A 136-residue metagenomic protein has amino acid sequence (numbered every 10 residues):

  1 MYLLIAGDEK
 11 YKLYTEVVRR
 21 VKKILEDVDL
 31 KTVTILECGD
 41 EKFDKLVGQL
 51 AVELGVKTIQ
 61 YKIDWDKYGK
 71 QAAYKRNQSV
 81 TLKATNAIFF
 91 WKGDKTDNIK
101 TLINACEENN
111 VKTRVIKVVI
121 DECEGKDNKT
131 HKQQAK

Functional and structural regions predicted by a protein language model:
M1-E16: Glycine-rich phosphate-binding "P-loop"
K12-Q134: Acidic/glycine-enriched connector segments
